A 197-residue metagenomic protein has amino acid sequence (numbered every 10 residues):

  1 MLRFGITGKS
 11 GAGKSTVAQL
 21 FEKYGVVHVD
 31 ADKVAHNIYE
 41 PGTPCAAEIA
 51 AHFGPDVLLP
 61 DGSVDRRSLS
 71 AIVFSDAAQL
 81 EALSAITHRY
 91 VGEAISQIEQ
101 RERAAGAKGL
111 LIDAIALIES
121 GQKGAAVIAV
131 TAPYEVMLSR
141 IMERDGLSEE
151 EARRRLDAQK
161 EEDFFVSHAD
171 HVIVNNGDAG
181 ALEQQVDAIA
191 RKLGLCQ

Functional and structural regions predicted by a protein language model:
R3: Walker A (P-loop) ATP-phosphate-binding motif of ABC ATPase nucleotide-binding domains
I6: Hydrophobic anchor at the beta1->P-loop junction of P-loop NTPases
S10: The conserved Walker
S15: Walker A/P-loop
E22-A31, T43-P44: Post-Walker A helix-loop "phosphate-sensing" segment adjacent to the P-loop in P-loop NTPases
K33-A107: ATP-dependent small-molecule kinase phosphotransfer cores that center on conserved nucleotide phosphate-binding segments
I95, K123, E143, L147-K192: Small-molecule kinase domains that catalyze NTP-dependent phosphoryl transfer to phosphate-bearing small molecules
S96-R144: ATP-dependent NMP and nucleoside kinases share a basic, alpha-helical "lid"
